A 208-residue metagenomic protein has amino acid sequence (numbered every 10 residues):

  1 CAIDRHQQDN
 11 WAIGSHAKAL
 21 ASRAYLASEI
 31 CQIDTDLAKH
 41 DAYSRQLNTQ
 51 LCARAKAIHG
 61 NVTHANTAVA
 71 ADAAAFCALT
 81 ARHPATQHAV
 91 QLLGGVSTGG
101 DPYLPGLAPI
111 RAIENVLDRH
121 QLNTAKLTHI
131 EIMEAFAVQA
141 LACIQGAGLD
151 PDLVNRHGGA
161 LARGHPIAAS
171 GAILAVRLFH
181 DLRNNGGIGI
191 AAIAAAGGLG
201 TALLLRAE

Functional and structural regions predicted by a protein language model:
C1-A2, N10-W11, G60-V69, T128-I130 (+2 more regions): Cysteine-centered functional microenvironments
C1-D4, G14-L26, A55, P84-A85 (+5 more regions): Change "in soluble alpha/beta enzymes" to "in soluble alpha/beta proteins
I3-G14, Y43, L47-Q50, A65 (+8 more regions): Conserved active-site and cofactor/substrate-binding residues in soluble primary-metabolism enzymes
Q7-A89, G146, P151-L153: N-terminal extracellular/periplasmic Venus flytrap/periplasmic-binding protein-like
T49-R111, N115, R119, V176 (+3 more regions): Condensing-enzyme catalytic core mediating Claisen C-C bond formation in acyl metabolism
C77-A78, E131, I190, L204: Structured core elements
L93, G99-A162: Active-site pocket-lining segment
L141-G146, D150-N155, A160-L205: Internal helix-turn-beta structural module
